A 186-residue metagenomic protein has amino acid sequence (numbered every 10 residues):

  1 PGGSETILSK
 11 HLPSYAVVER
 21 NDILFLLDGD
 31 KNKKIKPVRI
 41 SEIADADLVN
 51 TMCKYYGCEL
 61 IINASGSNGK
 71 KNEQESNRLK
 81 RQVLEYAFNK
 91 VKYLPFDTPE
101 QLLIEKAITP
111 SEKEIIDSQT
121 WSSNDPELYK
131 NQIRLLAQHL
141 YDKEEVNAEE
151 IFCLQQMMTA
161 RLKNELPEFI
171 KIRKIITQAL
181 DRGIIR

Functional and structural regions predicted by a protein language model:
P1-K34: RecA-like P-loop NTPase motor core
K10, E85, L166: Extended interaction regions within the primary functional domain
H11-A16, L79-V83, I176, L180-G183: Hydrophobic, Leu/Ile/Phe/Ala-enriched alpha-helical segments that form helix-helix packing faces
L26-L27, K54, N63-E73, L103 (+4 more regions): Generic hydrophobic secondary-structure signal
D28-K143: Activity-critical C-terminal alpha-helical subdomain
I116, P126-R186: Terminal low-complexity/disordered tails
